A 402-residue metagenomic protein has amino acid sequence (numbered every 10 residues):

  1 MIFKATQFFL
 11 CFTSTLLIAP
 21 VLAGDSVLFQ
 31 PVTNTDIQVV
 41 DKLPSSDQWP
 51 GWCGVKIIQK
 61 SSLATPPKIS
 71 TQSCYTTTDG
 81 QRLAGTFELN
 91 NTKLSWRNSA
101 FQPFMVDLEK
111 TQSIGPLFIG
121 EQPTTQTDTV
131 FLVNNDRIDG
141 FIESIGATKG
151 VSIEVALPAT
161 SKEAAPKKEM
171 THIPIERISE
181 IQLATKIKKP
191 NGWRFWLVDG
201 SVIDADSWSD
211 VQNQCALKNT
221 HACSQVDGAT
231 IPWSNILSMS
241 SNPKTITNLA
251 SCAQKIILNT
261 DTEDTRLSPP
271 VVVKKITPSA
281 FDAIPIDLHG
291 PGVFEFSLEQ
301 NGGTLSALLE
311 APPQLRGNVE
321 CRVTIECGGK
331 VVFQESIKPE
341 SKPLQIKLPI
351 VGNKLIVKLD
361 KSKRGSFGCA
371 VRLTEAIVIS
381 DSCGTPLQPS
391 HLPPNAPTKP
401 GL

Functional and structural regions predicted by a protein language model:
Q7-A19: Bacterial N-terminal signal peptides
V21-D25: Boundary at the C-terminal end of the N-terminal hydrophobic targeting segment
P31-D36, W52-C53, T76-G80, S99-F101 (+7 more regions): Glycine-centered tight beta-turn/hairpin loop motif at sheet-sheet or coil-to-beta transitions
I37-S70, T86-T92, P103-Q122, P166-P190 (+2 more regions): Structured surface patches comprising rigid loops and adjacent beta-strands/short helices at the edges of well-ordered
D41, S46-G51, L94-S99, G150-P158 (+2 more regions): SH3/SH3-like beta-barrel fold
G85-F87, D128, G140-E143, W193 (+1 more regions): A structural feature that tracks compact, well-ordered secondary-structure segments with a strong bias toward
L89-L94, I145-G150, S209-C215: Short, conserved beta-turn/loop elements at beta-strand boundaries and strand-helix junctions
K162, E169-T171, I175-W193, K218-L402: Gly-Asp-aromatic-enriched flexible segments
